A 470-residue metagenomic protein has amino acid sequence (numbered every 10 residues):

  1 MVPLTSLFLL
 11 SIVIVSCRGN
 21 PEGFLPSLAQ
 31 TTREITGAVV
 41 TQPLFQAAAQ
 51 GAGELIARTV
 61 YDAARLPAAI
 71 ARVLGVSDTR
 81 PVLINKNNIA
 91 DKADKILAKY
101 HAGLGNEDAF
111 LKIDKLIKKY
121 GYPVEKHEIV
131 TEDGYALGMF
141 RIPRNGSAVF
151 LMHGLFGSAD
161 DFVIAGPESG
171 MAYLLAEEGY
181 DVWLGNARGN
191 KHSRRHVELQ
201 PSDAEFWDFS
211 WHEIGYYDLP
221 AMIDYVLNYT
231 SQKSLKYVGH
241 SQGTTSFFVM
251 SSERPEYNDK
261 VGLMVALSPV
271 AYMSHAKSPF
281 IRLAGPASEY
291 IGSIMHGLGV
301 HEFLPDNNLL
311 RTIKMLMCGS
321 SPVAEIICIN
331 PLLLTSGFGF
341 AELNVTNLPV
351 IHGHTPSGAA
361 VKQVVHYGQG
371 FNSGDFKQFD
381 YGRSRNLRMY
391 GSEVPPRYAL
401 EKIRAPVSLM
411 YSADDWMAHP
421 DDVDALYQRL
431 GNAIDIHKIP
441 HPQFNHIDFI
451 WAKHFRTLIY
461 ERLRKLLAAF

Functional and structural regions predicted by a protein language model:
V2-G19: Cleavable N-terminal signal peptides of Sec/SRP-targeted secreted and luminal proteins
V15-N88, N228-K233, T244-R388: Alpha/beta-hydrolase-fold enzymes
R58, D62-I129: An N-terminal hydrophobic leader/cap segment in hydrolases
L116, T131, G138-Q200: Short, surface-exposed "cap/lid" segments of acyl-processing enzymes
E205-Y229: Alpha/beta-hydrolase active-site loop
I403, L409-Y411, D415: Short beta-strand/loop motif that positions the catalytic acidic residue of the alpha/beta-hydrolase fold
A405, H419-R429: Short alpha-helix in the alpha/beta-hydrolase fold that links the catalytic acid
D435-F470: Catalytic active-site module of serine/aspartate enzymes centered on a nucleophile-bearing elbow/loop
